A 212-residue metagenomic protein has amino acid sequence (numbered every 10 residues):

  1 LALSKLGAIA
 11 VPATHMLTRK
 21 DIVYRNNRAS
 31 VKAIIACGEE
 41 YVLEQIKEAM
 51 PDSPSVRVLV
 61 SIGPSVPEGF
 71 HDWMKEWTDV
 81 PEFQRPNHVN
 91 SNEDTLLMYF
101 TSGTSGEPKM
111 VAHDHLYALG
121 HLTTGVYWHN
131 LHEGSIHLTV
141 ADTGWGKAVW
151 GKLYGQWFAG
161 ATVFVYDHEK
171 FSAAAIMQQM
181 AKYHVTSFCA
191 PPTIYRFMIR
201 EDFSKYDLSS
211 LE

Functional and structural regions predicted by a protein language model:
L1-L6, R28, W145, W157-F158: Short hydrophobic alpha-helices that are characteristic scaffold elements of the AMP-binding
L3, I34, T95, T101-T104 (+3 more regions): Conserved S/T- and glycine-rich ATP-binding loop of Class I adenylate-forming
K5-K75, P191: Structural core segment of the AMP-binding/adenylate-forming
G7, T104, G160: Conserved G/P- and acidic residue-centered "switch" motifs that form tight phosphate/ATP-binding loops in soluble
I34-I46, S65, Y166-H168, V185-E212: Adenylate-forming
S53-V58, A161, S210-E212: A short helix->loop->beta-strand "cap" motif at the edges of active sites that frequently abuts
S61-P67, T78-F100, E107, N130-I136: Conserved pre-ATP/AMP-binding loop-to-beta segment of ANL
L119-T139, T143-S187, R200-D202: Conserved AMP-binding/adenylation subdomain of ANL enzymes
